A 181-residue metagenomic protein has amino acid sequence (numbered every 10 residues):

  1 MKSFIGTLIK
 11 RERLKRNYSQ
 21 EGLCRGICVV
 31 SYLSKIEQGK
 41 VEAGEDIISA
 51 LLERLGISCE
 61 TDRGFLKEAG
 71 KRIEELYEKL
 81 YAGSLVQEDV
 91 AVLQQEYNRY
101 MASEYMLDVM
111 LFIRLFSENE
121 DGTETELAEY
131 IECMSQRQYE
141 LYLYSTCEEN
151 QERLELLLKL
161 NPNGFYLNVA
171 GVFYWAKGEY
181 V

Functional and structural regions predicted by a protein language model:
M1-K15: A short, Lys/Arg-rich alpha-helix, primarily the initiator
R11, E21-G22, A50: Alpha-helical residues within helix-turn-helix
L14, C28, Q38-K40, E53: Residue-level detection of the helix-turn-helix DNA-binding "recognition helix"
R16-K35: Short alpha-helical DNA-recognition segment
C28, F65-E68, M101, L158: Structural signature of alpha-solenoid helical repeat scaffolds
G44-T61: DNA major-groove recognition helix of helix-turn-helix/homeodomain DNA-binding modules
A69-E120, T125: Helix-turn-helix/homeodomain-like alpha-helical modules used for DNA recognition and transcription-factor dimerization
M110-V181: Extended amphipathic alpha-helical coiled-coil/heptad-repeat regions
